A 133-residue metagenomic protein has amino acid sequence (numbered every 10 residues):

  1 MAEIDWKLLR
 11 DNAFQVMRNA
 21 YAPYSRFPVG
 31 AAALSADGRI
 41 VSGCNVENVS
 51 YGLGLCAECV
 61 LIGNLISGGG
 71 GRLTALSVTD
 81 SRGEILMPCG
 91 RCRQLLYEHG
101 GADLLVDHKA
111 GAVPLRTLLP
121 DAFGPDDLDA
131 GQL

Functional and structural regions predicted by a protein language model:
A2-N19, G68-L133: C-terminal binding/interaction regions
N12-Q15, A57-L65: Short, well-ordered amphipathic alpha-helical segments that serve as non-catalytic structural scaffolds within diverse
Y21-Y24: Short Gly/Pro-enriched turn/cap motifs at secondary-structure boundaries
R26-S35: Short beta-strand scaffold segments in enzyme catalytic cores
L34-A36, N45-V46: Histidine- and/or cysteine-centered catalytic micro-motif in compact active-site loops
N45-C59: Compact, glycine-rich, soluble single-domain proteins
